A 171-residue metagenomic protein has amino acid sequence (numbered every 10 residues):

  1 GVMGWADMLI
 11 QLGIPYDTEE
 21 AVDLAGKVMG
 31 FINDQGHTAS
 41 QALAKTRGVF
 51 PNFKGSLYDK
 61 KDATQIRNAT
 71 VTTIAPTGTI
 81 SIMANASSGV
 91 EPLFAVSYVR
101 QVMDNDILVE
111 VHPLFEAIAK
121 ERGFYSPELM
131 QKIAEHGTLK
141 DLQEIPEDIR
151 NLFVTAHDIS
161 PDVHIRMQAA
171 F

Functional and structural regions predicted by a protein language model:
G1-G4, G48, G89, G137: Glycine-centered flexibility motif
G1-M3, D34, I107-H112: Short acidic alpha-helix initiation/capping motifs at coil-to-helix transition points, especially at protein N-termini
G1-Q11, T79-I82: Contiguous, well-ordered alpha-helical segments that form the cores/surfaces of helical PPI scaffolds
M3-W5, T38, P113-L114, I165: A generic alpha-helix surface/boundary motif
A6-I10, Q41, E116-K120: Amphipathic alpha-helical segments within well-ordered protein domains
I14-T77, M130, A134, I145-L152 (+1 more regions): Internal maturation/activation junctions in enzymes
T72-F171: Catalytic alpha/beta core of large soluble enzyme barrels
